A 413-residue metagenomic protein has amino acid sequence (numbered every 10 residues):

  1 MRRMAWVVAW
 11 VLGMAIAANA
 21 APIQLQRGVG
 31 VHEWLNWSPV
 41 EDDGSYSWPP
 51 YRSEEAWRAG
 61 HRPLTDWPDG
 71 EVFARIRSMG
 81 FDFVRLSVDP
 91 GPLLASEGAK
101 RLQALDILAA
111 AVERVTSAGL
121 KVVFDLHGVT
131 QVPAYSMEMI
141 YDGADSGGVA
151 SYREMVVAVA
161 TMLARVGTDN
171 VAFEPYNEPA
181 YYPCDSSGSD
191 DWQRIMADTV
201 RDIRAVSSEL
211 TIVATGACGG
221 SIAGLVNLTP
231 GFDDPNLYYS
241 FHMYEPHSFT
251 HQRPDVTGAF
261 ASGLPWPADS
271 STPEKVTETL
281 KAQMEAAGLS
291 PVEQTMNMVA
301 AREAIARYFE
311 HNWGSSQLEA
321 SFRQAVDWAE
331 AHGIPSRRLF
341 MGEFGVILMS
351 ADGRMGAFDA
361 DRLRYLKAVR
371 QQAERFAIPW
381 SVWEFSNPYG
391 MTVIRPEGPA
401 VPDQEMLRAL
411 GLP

Functional and structural regions predicted by a protein language model:
M1-M4: Positively charged n-region of N-terminal signal peptides that target proteins for export
W6-A15: Bacterial N-terminal signal peptides
N19-F83: N-terminal carbohydrate-binding accessory modules
L25, S146-S315, E319, R323-I347 (+2 more regions): Active-site region of glycoside hydrolase catalytic domains
W57, H61-F83, L94, K100-G128 (+3 more regions): An active-site-proximal structural segment forming one wall of the substrate-binding cleft that immediately precedes
S87-D89, H127-V132, G216-C218, V346 (+1 more regions): Short, solvent-exposed turn/loop segments enriched in Gly/Ser/Thr/Pro and often Arg
P90-D106, T130-V149, Y181-C184, M349-A357 (+1 more regions): Surface-exposed, active-site-proximal loop segments in enzymatic domains
M349-P413: Aromatic-rich peripheral "rim/lid" segments of glycoside hydrolase catalytic domains that contact and position glycan
